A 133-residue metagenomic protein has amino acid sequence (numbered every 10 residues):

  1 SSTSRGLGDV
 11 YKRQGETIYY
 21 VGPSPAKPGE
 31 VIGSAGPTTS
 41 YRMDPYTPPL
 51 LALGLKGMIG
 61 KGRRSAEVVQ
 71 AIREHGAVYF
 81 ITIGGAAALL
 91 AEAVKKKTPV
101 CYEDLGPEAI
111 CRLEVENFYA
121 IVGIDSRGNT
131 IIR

Functional and structural regions predicted by a protein language model:
S1-Y11: Single conserved hydrophobic/aromatic residue that forms the stacking wall/gate of nucleotide- or nucleobase-binding
K12-R13, M43, P48-A52, Q70-R73 (+3 more regions): Solvent-exposed alpha-helices and their adjacent loops that cap or buttress functional pockets in soluble metabolic
T17-G62: Ordered, amphipathic secondary-structure segments that act as subunit-interaction surfaces in large macromolecular
Y19-V21, M58-K61, Y79-T82, V100-Y102 (+1 more regions): General beta-strand structural signal in soluble alpha/beta enzymes
S24, G62-R64, A77, I83-A87 (+3 more regions): Short, ordered loop/turn segments at secondary-structure junctions
Y41-M43, K61, S65-Q70, A87-L89 (+1 more regions): Short glycine/serine/threonine-rich phosphate/pyrophosphate-binding segments that cradle anionic phosphate groups
A52-G84: A glycine-rich phosphate/pyrophosphate-binding beta-strand-loop-alpha-helix module
E92-R133: C-terminal binding/interaction regions
